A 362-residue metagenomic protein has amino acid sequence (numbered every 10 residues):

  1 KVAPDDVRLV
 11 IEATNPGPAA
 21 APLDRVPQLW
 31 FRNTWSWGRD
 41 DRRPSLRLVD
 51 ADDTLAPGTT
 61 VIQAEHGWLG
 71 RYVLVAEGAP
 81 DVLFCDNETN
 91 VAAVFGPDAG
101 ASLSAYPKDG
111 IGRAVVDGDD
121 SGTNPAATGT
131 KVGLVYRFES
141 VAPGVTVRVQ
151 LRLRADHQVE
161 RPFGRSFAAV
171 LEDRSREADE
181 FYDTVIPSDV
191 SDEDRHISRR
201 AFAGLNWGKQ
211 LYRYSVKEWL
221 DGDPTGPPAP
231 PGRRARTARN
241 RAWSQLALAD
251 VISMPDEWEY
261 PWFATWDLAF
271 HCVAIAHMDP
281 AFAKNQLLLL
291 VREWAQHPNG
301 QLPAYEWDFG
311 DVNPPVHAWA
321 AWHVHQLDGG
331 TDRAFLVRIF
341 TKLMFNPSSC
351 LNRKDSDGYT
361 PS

Functional and structural regions predicted by a protein language model:
K1-D5, P107-L134: Extended, loop-rich substrate-binding clefts of extracytoplasmic carbohydrate-active enzymes
A3-D5, A19, T128-T130, V141-V145 (+2 more regions): Solvent-exposed loop and beta-edge segments used for protein-protein assembly and interaction
R8, T14-Y106, A168, E172-S188 (+1 more regions): Polysaccharide-binding surfaces and accessory modules of carbohydrate-active proteins
L9, R25-P27, L134-Y136, V147-V149: Hydrophobic residues positioned within well-ordered beta-strands of beta-sheet architectures
A13-T14, L153: Hydrophobic beta-strand positions in extracellular immunoglobulin-like domains
N15, A19-A20, H157-R165, V324-R338: Inter-helical turn/loop segments and adjacent helix faces that build the functional surface of alpha-helical bundle
F138-A155: Short Pro-Gly-centered flexible turn/kink motifs
D189-S362: Substrate-binding groove/exosite segments of carbohydrate-active enzymes
